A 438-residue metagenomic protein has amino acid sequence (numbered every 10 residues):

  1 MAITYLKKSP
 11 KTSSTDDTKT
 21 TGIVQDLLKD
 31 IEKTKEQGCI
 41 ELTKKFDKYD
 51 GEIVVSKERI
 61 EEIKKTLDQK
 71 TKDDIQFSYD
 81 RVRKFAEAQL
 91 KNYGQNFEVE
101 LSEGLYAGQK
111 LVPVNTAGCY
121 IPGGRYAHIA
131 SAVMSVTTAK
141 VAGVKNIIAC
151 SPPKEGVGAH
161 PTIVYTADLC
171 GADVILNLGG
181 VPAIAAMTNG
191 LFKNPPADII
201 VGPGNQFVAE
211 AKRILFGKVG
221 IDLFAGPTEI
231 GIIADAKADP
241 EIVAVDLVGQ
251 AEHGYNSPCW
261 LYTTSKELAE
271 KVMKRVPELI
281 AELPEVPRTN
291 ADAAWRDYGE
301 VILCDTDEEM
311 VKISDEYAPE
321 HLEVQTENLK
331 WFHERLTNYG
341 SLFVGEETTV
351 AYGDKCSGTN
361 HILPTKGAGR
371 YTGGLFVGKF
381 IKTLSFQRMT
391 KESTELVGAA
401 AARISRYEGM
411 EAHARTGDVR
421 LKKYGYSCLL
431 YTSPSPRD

Functional and structural regions predicted by a protein language model:
M1-N115: N-terminal Rossmann-like NAD(P)+-binding subdomain of aldehyde/semialdehyde dehydrogenases
V99-Y165: Conserved small-residue-rich beta-alpha loop and adjacent elements that most often cradle the phosphate/pyrophosphate
L169-G249, H253-P258: Conserved NAD(P)+-binding/catalytic subdomain of aldehyde/semialdehyde dehydrogenases
I175-G179, V301-T306: Short acidic-hydrophobic, aromatic-tinged amphipathic segments that line or gate anion-handling sites
P203, L223-A234, Q250-M273, A291-I302 (+2 more regions): Short loop-to-beta-strand entry elements in the cores of soluble alpha/beta enzymes
D315-S427: C-terminal core of ALDH-fold dehydrogenases
Y431-D438: Conserved small/polar residues in nucleotide/adenosyl-binding loops
